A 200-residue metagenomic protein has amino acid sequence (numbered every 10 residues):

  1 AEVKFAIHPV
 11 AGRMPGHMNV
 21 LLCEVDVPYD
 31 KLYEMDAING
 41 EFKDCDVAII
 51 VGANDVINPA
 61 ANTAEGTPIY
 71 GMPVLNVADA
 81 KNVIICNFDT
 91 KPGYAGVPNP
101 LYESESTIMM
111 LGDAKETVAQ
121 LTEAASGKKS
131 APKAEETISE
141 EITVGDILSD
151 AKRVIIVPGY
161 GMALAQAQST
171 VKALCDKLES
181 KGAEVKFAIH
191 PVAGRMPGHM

Functional and structural regions predicted by a protein language model:
A1-Q120, A124-M200: Structured cytosolic domains appended to multi-pass membrane proteins
